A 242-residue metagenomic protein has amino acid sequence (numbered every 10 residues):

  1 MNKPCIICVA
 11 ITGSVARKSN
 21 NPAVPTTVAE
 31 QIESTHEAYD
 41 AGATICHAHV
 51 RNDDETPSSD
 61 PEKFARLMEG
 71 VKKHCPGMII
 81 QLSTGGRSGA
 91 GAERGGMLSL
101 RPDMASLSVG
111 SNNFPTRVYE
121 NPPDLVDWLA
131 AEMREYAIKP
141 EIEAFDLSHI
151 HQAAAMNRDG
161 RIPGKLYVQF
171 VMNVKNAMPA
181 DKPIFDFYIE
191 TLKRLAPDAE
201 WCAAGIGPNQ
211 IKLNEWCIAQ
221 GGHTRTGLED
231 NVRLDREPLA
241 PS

Functional and structural regions predicted by a protein language model:
M1-A23, S106-N113: N-terminal small/glycine-rich loop or linker at the start of catalytic domains across soluble metabolic enzymes
V9, T56-L82, W128-E135, Y188-A196: Alpha-helix-loop-beta-strand connector modules within alpha/beta enzyme cores
V9, V28, I32-E33, D40 (+1 more regions): Histidine-centered catalytic micro-motifs
S19, T44-R66, F114, V171-M172 (+2 more regions): Glycine-rich, proline-tolerant flexible connector loops at the mouths of alpha/beta enzymes
A23-I32, E62-A65, P208: Glycine-rich anion/phosphate-binding loops
V28, S58-E120: Active-site beta->alpha loop and helix N-cap motifs at the rims of alpha/beta catalytic domains
D40-A43, G77, P102, G221-G222: A structural motif
M104-L228, A240: Catalytic alpha/beta core domains of metabolic enzymes, predominantly
